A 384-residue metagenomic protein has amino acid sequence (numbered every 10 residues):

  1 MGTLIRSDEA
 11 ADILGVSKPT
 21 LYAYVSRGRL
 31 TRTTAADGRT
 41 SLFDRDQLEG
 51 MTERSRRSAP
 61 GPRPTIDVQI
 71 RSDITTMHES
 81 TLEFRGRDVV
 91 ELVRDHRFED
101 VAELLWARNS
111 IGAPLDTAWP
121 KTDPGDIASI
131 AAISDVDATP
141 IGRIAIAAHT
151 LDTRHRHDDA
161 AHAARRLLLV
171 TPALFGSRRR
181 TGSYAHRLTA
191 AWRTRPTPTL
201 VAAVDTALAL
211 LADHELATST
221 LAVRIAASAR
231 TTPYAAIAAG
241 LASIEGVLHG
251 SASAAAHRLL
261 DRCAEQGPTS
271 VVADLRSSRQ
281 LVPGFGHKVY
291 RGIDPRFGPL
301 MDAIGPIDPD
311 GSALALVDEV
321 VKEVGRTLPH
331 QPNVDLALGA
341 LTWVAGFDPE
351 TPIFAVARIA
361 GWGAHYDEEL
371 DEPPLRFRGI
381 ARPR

Functional and structural regions predicted by a protein language model:
G2-R384: Hydrophobic alpha-helical bundle cores within soluble ligand-binding/oligomerization subdomains
